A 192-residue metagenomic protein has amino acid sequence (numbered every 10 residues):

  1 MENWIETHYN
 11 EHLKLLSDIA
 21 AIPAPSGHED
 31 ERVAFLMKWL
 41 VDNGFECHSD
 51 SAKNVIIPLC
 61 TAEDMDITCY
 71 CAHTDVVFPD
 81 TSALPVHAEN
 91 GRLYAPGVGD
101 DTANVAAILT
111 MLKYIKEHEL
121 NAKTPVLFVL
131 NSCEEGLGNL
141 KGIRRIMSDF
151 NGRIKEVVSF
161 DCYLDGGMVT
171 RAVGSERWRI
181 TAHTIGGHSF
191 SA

Functional and structural regions predicted by a protein language model:
E2-Y94, E117: Acidic/His- and Gly-rich active-site-bordering loop/insert found across diverse amide/peptide-bond hydrolases
I19-A21, I185-H188: A short, flexible beta-alpha/helix-coil linker loop
I67-C69, K155-S159, R179: Short glycine-aspartate micro-motif
P96-G99: Loop-rich non-cytosolic ectodomains and luminal regions
D101-S175: Acidic/histidine-rich catalytic neighborhood of metal-dependent amide-processing enzymes
S175-G186: Hydrophobic/proline-rich hinge and linker segments of small-molecule sensing/allosteric domains, predominantly
S191-A192: Acidic-enriched catalytic cores of C-N bond-cleaving enzymes acting on peptides and small amides
